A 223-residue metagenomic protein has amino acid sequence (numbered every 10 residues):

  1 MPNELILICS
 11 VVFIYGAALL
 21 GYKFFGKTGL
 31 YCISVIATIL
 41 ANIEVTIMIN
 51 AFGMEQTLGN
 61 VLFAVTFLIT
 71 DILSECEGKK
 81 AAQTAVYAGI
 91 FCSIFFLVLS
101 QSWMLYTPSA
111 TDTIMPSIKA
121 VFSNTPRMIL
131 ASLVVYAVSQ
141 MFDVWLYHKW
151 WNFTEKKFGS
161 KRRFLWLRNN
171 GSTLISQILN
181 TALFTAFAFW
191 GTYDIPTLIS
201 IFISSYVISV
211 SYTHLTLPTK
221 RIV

Functional and structural regions predicted by a protein language model:
M1-L73, K80: Hydrophobic transmembrane alpha-helices
A82-A88, R162, L167: Membrane-interface alpha-helices at helix entry/exit sites of multi-pass transporters
Y87, F91-A110, Y136-V144: Transmembrane alpha-helix/helix-exit interface in multi-pass inner-membrane proteins
W103-R127: Membrane-interface interhelical connector segments
K157-I178: Internal alpha-helical transmembrane segments of multi-pass membrane proteins
S172, S200-S209: Pore-lining and gate-forming transmembrane alpha-helices of multi-pass membrane transport proteins
F184-S204: Extracellular/periplasmic helix-loop-helix junctions in multi-pass membrane proteins
T213-T219: Conserved small/polar residues in nucleotide/adenosyl-binding loops
